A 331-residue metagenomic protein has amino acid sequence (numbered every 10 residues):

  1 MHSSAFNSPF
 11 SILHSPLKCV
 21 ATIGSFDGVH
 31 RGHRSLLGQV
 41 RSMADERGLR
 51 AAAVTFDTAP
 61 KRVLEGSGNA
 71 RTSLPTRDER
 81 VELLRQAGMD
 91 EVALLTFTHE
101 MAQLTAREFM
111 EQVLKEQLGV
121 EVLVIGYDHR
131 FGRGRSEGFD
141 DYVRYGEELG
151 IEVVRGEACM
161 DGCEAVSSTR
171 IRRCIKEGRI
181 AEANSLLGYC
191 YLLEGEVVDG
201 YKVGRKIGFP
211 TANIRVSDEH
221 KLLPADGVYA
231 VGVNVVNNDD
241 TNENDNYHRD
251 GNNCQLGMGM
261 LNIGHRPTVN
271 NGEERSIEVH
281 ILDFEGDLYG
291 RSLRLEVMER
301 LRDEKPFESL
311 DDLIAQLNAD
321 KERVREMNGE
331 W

Functional and structural regions predicted by a protein language model:
M1-I23: Positively charged, low-complexity intrinsically disordered leader regions
H2-S4, V92-L94, E152-G156: General small-molecule cofactor/ligand-binding pocket signal
I12, G200-W331: Phosphate/ribose-recognition catalytic cores of enzymes acting on nucleotide-derived substrates
P16-T76: N-terminal catalytic cores of NTP/NDP-binding nucleotidyl/phosphoryl-transfer enzymes
T72-R80, L104-M110: Glycine-rich, highly charged phosphate/nucleotide-binding loops
L84-R85: ATP-dependent adenylation/nucleotidyltransferase module used to activate substrates
E100-P210, E304-N318: Classical nucleotidyltransferase
